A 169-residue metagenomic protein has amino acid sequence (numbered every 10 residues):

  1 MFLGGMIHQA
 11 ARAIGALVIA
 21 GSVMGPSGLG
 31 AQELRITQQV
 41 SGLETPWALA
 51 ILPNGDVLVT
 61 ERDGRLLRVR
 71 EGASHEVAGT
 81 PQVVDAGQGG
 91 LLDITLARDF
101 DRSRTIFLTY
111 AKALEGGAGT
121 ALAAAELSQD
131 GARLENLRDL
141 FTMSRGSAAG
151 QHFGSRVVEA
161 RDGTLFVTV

Functional and structural regions predicted by a protein language model:
M1-Q9: N-terminal secretory signal peptides that target proteins for export/translocation
G5-M6, G21, I36, V59: Intrinsically disordered/low-complexity terminal segments and short unstructured peptides
Q9-A10, T95: Intrinsic disorder/low-complexity detector
R12-P26: Bacterial N-terminal signal peptides
L29-V169: Acidic, Gly/Ser/Thr-rich repeat motifs that build Ca2+-stabilized beta-propeller blades
